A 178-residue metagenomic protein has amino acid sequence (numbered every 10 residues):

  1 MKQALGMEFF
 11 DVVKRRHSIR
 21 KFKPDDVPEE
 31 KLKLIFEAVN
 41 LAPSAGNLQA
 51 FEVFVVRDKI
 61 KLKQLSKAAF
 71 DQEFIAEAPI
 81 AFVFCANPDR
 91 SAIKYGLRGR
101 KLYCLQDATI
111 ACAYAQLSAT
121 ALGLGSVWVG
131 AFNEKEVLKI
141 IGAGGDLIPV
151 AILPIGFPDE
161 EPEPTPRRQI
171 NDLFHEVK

Functional and structural regions predicted by a protein language model:
M1-I80, A86-N87, S91, K178: N-terminal amphipathic, basic helical "cap/leader" segment at the start of enzyme domains
Q3-L5, F9-I19, A151-K178: C-terminal helix-cap and adjacent tail motif
I35, V39, F82, G99-I140: Small-aliphatic-rich amphipathic alpha-helix that forms the alpha element of a beta-alpha
S66, G96-K101: Short, surface-exposed loop/helix-turn segments at secondary-structure junctions that function as lids/hinges flanking
F74-A76, L138-G156: Short, conserved aromatic-histidine micro-motifs
P79-A81, S126, I148-V150: Structural motif
A86, A131, F157: Short secondary-structure boundary segments
A92-I93, E136-K139, E160-P164: Short active-site-adjacent structural elements
